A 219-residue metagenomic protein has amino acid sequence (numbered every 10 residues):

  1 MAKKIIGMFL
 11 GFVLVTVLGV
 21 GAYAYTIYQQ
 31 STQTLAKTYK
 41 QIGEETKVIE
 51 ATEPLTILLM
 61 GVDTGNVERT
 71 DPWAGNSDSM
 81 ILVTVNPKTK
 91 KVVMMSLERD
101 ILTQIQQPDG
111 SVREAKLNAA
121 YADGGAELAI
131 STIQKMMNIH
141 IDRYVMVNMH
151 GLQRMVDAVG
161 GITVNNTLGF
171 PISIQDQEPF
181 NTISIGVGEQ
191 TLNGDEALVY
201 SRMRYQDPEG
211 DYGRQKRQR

Functional and structural regions predicted by a protein language model:
A2-F12, T16-R219: Non-catalytic, solvent-exposed segments at the cell envelope interface
